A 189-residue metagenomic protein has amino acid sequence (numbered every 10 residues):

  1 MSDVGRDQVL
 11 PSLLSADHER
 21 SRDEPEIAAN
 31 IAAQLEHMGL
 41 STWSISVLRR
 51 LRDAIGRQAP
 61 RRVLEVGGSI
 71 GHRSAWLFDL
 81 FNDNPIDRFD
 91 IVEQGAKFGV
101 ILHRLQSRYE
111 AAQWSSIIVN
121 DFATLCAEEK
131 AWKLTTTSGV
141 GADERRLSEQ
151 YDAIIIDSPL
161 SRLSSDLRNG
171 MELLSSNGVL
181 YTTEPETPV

Functional and structural regions predicted by a protein language model:
M1-A59, D87: Rossmann-like AdoMet
D23, W43-V47, K97, R162 (+1 more regions): Soluble or luminal CAZymes and related metallo-dependent hydrolases
H37-G39, E110, K133, R145-R146: Glycine-centered secondary-structure boundary/capping sites
L40-A127: SAM cofactor-binding core of SAM-dependent methyltransferases, primarily the Rossmann-like beta-alpha-beta module
E65, I155-I156: Redox-cofactor binding/interface segments in oxidoreductases and associated redox assembly factors
A112-S115, A131-S138, E172, L180: Extended low-complexity acidic/polar segments
T124-E149: Short amphipathic alpha-helix with an adjacent loop that forms part of the alpha/beta core around
A142-A153, L160-V189: C-terminal substrate-binding/active-site "lid" region of AdoMet-derived donor-dependent transferases
